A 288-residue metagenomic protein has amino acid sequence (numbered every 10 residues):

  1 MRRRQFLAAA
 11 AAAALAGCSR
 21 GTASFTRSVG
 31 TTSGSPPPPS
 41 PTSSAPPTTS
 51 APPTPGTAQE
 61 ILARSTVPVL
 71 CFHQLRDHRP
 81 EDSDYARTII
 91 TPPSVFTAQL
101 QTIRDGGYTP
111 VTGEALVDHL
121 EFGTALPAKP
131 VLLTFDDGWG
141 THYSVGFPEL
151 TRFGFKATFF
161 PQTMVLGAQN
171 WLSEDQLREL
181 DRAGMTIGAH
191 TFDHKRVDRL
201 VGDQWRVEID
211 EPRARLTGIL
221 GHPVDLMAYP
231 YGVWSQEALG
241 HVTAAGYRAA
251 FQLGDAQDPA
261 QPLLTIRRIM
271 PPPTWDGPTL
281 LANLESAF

Functional and structural regions predicted by a protein language model:
Q5-G21: N-terminal export signals
R20-T22, V29-L133, G140-H142, R178 (+1 more regions): C-terminal active-site subregion of NodB/CE4 polysaccharide deacetylases
H73, H190, H194: Histidine-centered divalent metal-coordination motifs
L133-T134, I187: Residue-level marker for buried hydrophobic side chains located in beta-strands that build the well-ordered beta-sheet
F147-R152, L172-G188: Acidic (Asp/Glu)-rich catalytic clusters
F153-F155, A183-G184, A245-R248: Glycine-enriched alpha-helix->loop->beta-strand junction motifs that scaffold or abut catalytic
F155-E174: A short, conserved beta-to-alpha structural element at the edge of catalytic cores that scaffolds binding
F160, H190, A250-Q252: Short beta-strand and adjacent tight-turn residues that come in two discontinuous sequence segments and form the edges
